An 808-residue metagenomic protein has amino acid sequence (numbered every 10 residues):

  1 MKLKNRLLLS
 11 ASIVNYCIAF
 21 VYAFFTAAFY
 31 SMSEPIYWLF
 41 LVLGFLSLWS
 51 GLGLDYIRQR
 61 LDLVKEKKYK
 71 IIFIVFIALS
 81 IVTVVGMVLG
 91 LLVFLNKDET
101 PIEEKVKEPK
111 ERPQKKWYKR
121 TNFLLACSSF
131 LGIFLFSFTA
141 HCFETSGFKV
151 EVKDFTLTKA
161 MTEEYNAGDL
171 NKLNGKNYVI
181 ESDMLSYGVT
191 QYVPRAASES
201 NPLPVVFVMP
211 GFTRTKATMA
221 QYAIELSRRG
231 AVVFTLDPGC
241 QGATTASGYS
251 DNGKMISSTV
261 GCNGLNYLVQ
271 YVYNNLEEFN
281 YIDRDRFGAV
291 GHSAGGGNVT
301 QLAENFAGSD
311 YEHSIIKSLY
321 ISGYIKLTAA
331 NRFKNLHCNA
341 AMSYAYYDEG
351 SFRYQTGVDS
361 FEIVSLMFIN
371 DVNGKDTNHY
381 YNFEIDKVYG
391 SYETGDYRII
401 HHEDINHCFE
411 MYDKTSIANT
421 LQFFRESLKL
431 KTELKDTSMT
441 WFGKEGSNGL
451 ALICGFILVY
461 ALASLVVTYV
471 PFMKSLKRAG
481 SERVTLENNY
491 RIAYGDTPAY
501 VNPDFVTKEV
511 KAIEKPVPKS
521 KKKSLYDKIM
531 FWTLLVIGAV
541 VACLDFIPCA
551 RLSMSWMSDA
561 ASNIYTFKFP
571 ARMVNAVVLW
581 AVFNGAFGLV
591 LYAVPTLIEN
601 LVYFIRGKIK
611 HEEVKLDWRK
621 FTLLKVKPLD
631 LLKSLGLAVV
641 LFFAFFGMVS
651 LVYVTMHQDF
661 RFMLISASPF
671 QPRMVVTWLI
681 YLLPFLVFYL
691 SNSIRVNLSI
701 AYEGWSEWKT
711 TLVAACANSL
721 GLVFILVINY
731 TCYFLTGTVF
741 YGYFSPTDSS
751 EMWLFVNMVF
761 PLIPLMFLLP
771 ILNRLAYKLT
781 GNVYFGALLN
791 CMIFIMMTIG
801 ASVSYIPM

Functional and structural regions predicted by a protein language model:
V21, I529-M808: Alpha-helical transmembrane segments of integral membrane proteins
L52-A78, E707: Loop-to-transmembrane helix junctions at the membrane interface
L54-L61, L89-K105, I700: Cytosolic juxtamembrane helix at the C-terminal end of the final transmembrane segment
I74-L92: Hydrophobic, aromatic-rich membrane-embedded alpha-helical segments
I102, F456-T533: Juxtamembrane interface at the cytosolic side of transmembrane helices
P113-E181: A domain-start/cap signature at the N-terminus of enzymes
V152-W441: Soluble extramembrane regions of membrane proteins in the secretory/endomembrane system
T415-C454, V459-M473: Catalytic active-site module of serine/aspartate enzymes centered on a nucleophile-bearing elbow/loop
